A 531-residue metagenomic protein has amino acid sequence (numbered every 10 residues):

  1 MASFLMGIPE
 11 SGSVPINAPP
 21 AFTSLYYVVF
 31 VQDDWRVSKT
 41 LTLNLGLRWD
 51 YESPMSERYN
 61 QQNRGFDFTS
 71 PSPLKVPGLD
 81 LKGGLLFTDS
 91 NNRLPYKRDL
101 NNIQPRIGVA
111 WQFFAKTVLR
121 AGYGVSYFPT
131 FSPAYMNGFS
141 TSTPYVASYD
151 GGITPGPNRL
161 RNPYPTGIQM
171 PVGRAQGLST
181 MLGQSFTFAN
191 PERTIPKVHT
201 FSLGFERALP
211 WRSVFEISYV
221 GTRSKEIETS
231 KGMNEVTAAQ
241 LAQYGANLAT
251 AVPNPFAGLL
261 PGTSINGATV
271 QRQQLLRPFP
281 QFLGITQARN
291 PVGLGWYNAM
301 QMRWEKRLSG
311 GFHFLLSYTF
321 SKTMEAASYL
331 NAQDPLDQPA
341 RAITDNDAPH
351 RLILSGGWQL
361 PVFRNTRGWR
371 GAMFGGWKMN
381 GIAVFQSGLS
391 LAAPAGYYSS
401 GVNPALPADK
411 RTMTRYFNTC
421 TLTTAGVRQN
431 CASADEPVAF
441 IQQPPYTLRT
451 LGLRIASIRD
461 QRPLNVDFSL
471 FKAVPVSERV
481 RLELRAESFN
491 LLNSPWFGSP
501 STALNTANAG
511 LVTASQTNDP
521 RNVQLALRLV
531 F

Functional and structural regions predicted by a protein language model:
M1-A115, Y329-A332: Signature of Gram-negative outer-membrane beta-barrel scaffolds
M1-I16, Y26, R64-D80, S140-P157 (+3 more regions): Surface-exposed loop/turn segments flanking beta-strands in extracellular/periplasmic regions
A2-V14, Y145-N190, R277-Q281: Acidic/polar loop-and-plug regions of large Gram-negative outer-membrane beta-barrel proteins
T23, T40, E52-M55, G167-M170 (+1 more regions): Short, solvent-exposed micro-motifs at the edges of structured domains
D50, Y123-S126, S321: Transmembrane beta-strand segments that form the barrel wall of outer-membrane beta-barrel proteins
K116-P155, K225-K231, N380-S387: Surface-exposed extracellular loop regions of Gram-negative outer-membrane beta-barrel proteins, predominantly
